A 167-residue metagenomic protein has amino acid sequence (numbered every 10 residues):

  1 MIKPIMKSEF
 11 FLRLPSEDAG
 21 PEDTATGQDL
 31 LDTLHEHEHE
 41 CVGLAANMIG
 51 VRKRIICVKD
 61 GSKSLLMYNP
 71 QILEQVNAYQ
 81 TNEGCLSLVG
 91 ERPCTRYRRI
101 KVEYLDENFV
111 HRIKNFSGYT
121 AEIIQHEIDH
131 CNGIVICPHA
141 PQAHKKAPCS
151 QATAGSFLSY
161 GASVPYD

Functional and structural regions predicted by a protein language model:
M1-D167: Positively charged
